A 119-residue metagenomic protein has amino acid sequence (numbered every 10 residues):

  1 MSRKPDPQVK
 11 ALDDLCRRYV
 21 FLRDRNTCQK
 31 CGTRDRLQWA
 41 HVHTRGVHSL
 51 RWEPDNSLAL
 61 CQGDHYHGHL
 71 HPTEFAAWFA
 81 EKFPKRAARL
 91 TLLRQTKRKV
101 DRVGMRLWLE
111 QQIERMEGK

Functional and structural regions predicted by a protein language model:
M1-C16, T33-D35, R86-K119: A boundary/linker detector
P7, A11, L22, W52: A short glycine-/small-residue-rich loop at the edge of a beta-strand within enzyme catalytic domains
R17, Q29-L58, G68, A77: Histidine-centered nuclease catalytic patch
R17-R25: Sequence/structural segment immediately N-terminal to covalent heme-attachment motifs in c-type and related
L60-D64: Zinc-coordinating Cys/His ligand positions in small cysteine/histidine-rich zinc-finger domains
H67-E74, P84-L90: Substrate-binding/catalytic groove segments of enzymes that remodel or degrade extracellular structural polymers
F79-K82: A recognition module on extended beta-rich or small alphabeta surfaces enriched in W/G with H and D/E
